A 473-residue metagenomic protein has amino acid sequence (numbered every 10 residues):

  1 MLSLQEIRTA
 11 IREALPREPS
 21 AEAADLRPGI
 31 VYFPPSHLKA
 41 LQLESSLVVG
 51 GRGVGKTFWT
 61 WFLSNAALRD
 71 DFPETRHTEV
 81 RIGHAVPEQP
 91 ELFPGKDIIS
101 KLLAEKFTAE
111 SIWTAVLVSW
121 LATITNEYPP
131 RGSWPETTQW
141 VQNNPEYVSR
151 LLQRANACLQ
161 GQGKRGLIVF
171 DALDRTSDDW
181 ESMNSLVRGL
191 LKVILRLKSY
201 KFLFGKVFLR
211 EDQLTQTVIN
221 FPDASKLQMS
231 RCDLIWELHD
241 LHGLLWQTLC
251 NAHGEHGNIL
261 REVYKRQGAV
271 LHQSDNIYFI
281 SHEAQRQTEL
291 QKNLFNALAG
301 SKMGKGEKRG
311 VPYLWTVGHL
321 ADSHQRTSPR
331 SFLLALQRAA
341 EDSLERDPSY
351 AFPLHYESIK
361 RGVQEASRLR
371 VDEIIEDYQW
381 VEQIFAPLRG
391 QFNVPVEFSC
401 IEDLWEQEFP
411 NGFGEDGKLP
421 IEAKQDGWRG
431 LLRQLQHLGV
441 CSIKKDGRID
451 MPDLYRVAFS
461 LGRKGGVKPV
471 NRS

Functional and structural regions predicted by a protein language model:
L2-Q5, T9-P16, D25-L26, Q42-L167 (+4 more regions): P-loop NTPase nucleotide-binding core
S3, R286-S473: C-terminal leucine-rich, beta-strand-based interaction scaffolds used for sensing/assembly
A23-A40: N-terminal pre-P-loop "Q-motif" helix
F33-H37, L68-F72, Q153-C158, V193-R196 (+2 more regions): Catalytic micro-motifs at enzyme active sites that drive phosphoryl/nucleotidyl and oxygen chemistry
Q42, W61, L167, W180-R188 (+6 more regions): Conserved structured core elements
F62-N65, S111-T123, G243-C250, L334-E341 (+2 more regions): Short, hydrophobic/amphipathic alpha-helical patches that form generic packing surfaces within helical domains
D171-A172: Walker B catalytic acidic pair
T176-R309: The catalytic "switch" region of P-loop NTPases
